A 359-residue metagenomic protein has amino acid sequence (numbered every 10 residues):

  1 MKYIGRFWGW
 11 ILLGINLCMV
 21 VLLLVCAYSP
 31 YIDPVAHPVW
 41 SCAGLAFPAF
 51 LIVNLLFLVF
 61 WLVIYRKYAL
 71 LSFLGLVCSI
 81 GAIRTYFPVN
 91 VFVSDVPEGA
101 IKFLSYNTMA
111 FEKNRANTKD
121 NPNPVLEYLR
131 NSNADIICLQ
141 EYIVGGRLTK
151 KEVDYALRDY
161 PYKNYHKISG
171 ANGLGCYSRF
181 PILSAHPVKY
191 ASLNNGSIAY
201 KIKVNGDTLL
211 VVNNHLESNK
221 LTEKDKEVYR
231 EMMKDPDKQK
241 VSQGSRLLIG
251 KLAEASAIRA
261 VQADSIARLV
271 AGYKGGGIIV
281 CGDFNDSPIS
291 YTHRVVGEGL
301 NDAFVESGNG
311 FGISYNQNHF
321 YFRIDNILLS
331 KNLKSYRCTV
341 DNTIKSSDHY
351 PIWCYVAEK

Functional and structural regions predicted by a protein language model:
M1-Y155, A171, A263-D264, E358-K359: N-terminal, active-site-proximal structural segment of metallo-dependent hydrolase catalytic domains
W8-L23, Y28-W40, G44-W61, L70-F73 (+3 more regions): Metal-dependent phosphoester-hydrolase catalytic domains
V77-E98, N123-L126, R130, I136-E231 (+1 more regions): Structured beta-strand-rich core segments of catalytic domains in phosphoester-bond hydrolases
K102, L210-V212, W353-Y355: A fold-wide structural signal in alpha/beta-hydrolase
L104, N164, V212, I279-C281: Hydrophobic/aromatic beta-strand patches that form the interior of the parallel beta-sheet core in alpha/beta enzyme
S105-P122, V144, K220-A255: Acidic/histidine-rich helix-loop elements that form or flank divalent-metal/phosphate-binding sites at the catalytic
Y106-T108, Y142, L216, D283-F284 (+1 more regions): Active-site metal-binding loops of divalent metal-dependent hydrolases
A110-R115, V144-L148, S169-G173, N194 (+4 more regions): Active-site environment of divalent metal-dependent phosphoester hydrolases
